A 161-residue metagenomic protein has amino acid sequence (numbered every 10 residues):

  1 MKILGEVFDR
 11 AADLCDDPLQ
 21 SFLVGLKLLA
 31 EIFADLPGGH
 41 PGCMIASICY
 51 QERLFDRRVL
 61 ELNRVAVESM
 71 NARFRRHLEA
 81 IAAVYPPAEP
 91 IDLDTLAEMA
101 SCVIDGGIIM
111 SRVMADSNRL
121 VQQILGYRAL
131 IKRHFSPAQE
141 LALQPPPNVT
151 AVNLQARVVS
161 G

Functional and structural regions predicted by a protein language model:
M1-L4, P18, F22-G25, A66 (+4 more regions): Hydrophobic/aromatic residues within well-ordered alpha-helical segments
D9-P41, A88, L93, A97-A100: Hydrophobic alpha-helical connector segments
C15-L19, D56-V59, N63, E89-L93 (+1 more regions): Residue-level recognition of alpha-helical structural elements
Q20-F22, P37-E61: Amphipathic alpha-helical segments used for helix-helix packing
I32, L36, S101-N118, L130-E140: Amphipathic C-terminal alpha-helical segment
P41-S47, A88-M110, G126-L130: Hydrophobic alpha-helical segments that form the core of small-molecule binding pockets and/or dimer interfaces
E52-R57, V67-L96, K132-L141, V149: Hydrophobic alpha-helical bundle segments that form small-molecule/ligand-binding pockets
P137-G161: C-terminal effector-binding regulatory domain of bacterial HTH transcription factors
